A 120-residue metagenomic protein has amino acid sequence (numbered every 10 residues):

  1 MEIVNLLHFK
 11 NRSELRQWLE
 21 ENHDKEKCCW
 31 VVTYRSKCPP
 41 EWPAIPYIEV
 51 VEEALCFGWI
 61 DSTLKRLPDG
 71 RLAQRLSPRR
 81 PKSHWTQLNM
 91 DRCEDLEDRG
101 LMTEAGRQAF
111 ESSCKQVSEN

Functional and structural regions predicted by a protein language model:
M1-N120: Charge-dense, helix-prone N-terminal extensions
